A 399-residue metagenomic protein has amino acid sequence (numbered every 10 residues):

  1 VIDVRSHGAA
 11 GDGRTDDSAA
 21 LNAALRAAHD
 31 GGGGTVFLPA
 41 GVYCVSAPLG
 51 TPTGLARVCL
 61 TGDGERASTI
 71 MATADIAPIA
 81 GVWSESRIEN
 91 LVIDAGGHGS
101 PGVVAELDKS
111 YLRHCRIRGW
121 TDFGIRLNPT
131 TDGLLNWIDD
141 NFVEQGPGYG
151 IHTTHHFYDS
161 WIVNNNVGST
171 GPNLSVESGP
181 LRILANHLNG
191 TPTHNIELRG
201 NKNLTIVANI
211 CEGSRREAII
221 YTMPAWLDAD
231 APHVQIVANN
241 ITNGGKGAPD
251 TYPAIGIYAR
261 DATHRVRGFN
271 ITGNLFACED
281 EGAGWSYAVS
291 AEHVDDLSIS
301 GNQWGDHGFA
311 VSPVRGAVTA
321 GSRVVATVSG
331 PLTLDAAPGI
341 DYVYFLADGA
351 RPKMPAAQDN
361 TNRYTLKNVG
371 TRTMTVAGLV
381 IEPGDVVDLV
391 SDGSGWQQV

Functional and structural regions predicted by a protein language model:
V1-A20, G33, R57-G102, R113-H114 (+3 more regions): Right-handed parallel beta-helix/beta-spiral solenoid domain characteristic of secreted/periplasmic
R26-C59, D63-D75, I93, F345-A356 (+1 more regions): N-terminal extracellular ligand-recognition/capping segment immediately after the signal peptide
R26-D30, I117, T130, A262: Residue-level signal for alpha-helix termini/capping positions
P48-G54, S68-S84, S100-L107, F123-T131 (+7 more regions): Glycine-rich beta-solenoid repeat tracts in large extracellular/virion proteins
R57, T61-R66, S84-A95, D108-G119 (+8 more regions): Right-handed parallel beta-helix
V318-T375, D392-V399: Exposed extracellular interaction/assembly regions and N-terminal maturation sites
G384-D392: Extracellular disulfide-bonded cysteine-rich modules/repeats
